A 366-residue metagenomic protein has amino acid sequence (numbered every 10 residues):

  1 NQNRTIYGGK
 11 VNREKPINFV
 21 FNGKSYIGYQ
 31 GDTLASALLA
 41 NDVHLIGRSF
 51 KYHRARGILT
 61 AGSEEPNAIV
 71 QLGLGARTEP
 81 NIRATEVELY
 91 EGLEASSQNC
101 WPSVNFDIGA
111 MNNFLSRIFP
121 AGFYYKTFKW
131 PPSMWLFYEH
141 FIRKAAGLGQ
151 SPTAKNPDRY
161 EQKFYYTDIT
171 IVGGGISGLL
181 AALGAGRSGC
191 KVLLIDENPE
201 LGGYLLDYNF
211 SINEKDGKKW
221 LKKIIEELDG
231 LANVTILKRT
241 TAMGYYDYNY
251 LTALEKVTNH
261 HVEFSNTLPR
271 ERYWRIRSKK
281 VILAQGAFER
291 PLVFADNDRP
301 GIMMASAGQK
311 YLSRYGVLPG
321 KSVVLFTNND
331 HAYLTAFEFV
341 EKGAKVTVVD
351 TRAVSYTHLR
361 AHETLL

Functional and structural regions predicted by a protein language model:
N1-G147: Signature of N-terminal electron-transfer/Fe-S-associated modules in redox systems
R54-L59, L93-V172, I225-S322: FAD-binding core/adjacent interface of flavoenzyme oxidoreductases
I169-K191: N-terminal Rossmann-like FAD-binding beta1-loop-alpha1 element of flavoenzymes
I171, G175-S177, E200, A287-E289 (+1 more regions): Residue-level detector of alpha-helix initiation sites
C190-G203: Glycine-rich FAD pyrophosphate-binding loop
D207-R239, L359-R360: N-terminal glycine-rich dinucleotide-binding loop that anchors FAD/FMN and/or NAD(P) in oxidoreductases
S313, N328-K345, A353-S355: Hydrophobic, small-residue-rich alpha-helical packing segments that form membrane-like cores
H358-L366: Single conserved hydrophobic/aromatic residue that forms the stacking wall/gate of nucleotide- or nucleobase-binding
